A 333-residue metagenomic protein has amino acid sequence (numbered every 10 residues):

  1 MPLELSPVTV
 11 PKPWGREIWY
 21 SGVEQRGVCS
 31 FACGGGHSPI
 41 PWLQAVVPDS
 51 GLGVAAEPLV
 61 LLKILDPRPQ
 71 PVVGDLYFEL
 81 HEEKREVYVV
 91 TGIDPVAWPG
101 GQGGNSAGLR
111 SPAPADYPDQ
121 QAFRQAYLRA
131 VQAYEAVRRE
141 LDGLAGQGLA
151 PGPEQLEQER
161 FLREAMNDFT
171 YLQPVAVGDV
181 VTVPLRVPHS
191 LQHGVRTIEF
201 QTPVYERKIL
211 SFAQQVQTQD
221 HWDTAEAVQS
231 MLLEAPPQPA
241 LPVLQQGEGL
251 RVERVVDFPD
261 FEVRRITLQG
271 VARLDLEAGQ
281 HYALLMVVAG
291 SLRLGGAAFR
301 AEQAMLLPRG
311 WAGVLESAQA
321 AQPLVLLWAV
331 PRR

Functional and structural regions predicted by a protein language model:
M1-Q147, A213-Q238, V263, R333: Transition-metal
V73-H81, R273-G279, G296-A297, E316-A318: Short histidine-centered beta-strand/loop micro-motifs that create catalytic or ligand/metal-coordination sites
E79-H81, E86-V89, L172-Q173, V180-V181 (+4 more regions): His/acidic/aromatic-lined binding-pocket segments of jelly-roll/cupin-type domains and related regulatory beta-sandwich
E83, I93-P95, V187-E206, A298-R300 (+1 more regions): Ligand-binding loop in jelly-roll beta-barrel domains
G148-R207: Loop-centered beta-sheet repeat module
T170-T182, R293-V314: Short acidic-glycine-tyrosine-enriched beta hairpin
E206-G279: C-terminal amphipathic alpha-helical segment
